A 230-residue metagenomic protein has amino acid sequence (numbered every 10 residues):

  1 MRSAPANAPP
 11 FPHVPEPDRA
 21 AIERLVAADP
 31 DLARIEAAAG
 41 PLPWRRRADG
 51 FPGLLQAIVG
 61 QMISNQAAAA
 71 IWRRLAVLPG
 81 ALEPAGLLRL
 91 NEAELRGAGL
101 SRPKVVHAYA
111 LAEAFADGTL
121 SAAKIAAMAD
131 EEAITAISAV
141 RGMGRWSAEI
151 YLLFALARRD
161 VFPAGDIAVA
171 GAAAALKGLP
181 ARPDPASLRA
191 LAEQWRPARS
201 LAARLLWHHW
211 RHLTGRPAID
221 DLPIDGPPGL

Functional and structural regions predicted by a protein language model:
M1-L42, R145-L230: C-terminal accessory module of base-excision DNA glycosylases/AP lyases that mediates lesion recognition and DNA
P12-H13, D31, I35, I63-S64 (+2 more regions): Alpha-helical ds-nucleic-acid-binding substructure associated with the helix-hairpin-helix region of base-excision DNA
R19, D49-G53, R89, E131-I134: Alpha-helical scaffolds flanking conserved acidic
A38, R46, G50, G97 (+2 more regions): Non-catalytic interaction surface on structured domains
W44-P52, G99-P103, A192-S200: Structural motif
F51, L55, S64-A68, K104 (+2 more regions): Hydrophobic (often cysteine-bearing) scaffold residues that line and stabilize catalytic clefts of nucleotide/cofactor
L55, W72, Y109-A112, A203-W210: Short, amphipathic alpha-helical segments that act as regulatory/interfacial helices in nucleotide-processing proteins
